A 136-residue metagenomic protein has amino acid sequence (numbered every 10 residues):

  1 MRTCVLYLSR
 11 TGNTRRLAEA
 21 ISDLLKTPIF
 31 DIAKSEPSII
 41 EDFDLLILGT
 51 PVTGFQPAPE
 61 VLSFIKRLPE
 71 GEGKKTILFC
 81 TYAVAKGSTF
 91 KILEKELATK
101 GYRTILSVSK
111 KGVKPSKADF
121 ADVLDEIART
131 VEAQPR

Functional and structural regions predicted by a protein language model:
T3-C4, G12-R16, A20-I32, I40-R136: FMN-binding flavodoxin-like domain, especially the glycine-rich phosphate-binding loop
